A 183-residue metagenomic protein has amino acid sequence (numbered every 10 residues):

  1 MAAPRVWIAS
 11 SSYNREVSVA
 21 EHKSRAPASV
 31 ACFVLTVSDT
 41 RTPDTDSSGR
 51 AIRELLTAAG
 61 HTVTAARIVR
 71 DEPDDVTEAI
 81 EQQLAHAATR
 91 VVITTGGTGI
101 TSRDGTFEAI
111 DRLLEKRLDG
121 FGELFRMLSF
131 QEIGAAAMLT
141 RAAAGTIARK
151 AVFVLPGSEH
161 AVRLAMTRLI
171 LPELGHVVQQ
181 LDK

Functional and structural regions predicted by a protein language model:
A2-K183: Non-catalytic beta/alpha edge segments that cap or flank active sites
